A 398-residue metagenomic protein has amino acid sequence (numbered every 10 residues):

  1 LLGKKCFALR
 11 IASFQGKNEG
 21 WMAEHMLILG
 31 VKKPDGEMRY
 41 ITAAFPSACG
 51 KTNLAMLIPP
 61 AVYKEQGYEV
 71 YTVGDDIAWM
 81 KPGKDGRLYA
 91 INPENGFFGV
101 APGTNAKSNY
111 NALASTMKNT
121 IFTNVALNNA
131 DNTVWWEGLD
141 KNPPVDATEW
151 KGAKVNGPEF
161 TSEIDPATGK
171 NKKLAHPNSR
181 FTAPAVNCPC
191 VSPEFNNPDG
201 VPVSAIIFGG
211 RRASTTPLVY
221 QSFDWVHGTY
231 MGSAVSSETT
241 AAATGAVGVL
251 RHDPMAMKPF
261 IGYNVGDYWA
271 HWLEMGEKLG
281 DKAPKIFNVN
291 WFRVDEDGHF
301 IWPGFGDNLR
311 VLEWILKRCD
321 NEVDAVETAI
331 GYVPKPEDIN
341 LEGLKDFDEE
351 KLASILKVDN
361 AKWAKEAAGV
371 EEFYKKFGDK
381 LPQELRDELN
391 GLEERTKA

Functional and structural regions predicted by a protein language model:
L1-H25: Charged, amphipathic alpha-helical linker segments immediately N-terminal to NTP-binding catalytic cores
A8-S13, K32-A44, F292-H299, V370-K375: Glycine- and acidic
A23-P34: Pre-Walker A adenine-sensing motif
K32-G36, K81-R87: Short acidic-glycine loop/turn motifs at beta-strand connectors
M38-Y63: Glycine-rich phosphate-binding P-loop
E65-P82: Short beta-strand-centered segment that lines the nucleotide-binding/catalytic pocket of NTP-utilizing
D85-F97: A short alpha/beta connector and helix-capping loop motif
V100-N105, Y110-A398: Conserved NTP phosphate-binding and transfer environment spanning the P-loop NTPase/kinase superfamily
